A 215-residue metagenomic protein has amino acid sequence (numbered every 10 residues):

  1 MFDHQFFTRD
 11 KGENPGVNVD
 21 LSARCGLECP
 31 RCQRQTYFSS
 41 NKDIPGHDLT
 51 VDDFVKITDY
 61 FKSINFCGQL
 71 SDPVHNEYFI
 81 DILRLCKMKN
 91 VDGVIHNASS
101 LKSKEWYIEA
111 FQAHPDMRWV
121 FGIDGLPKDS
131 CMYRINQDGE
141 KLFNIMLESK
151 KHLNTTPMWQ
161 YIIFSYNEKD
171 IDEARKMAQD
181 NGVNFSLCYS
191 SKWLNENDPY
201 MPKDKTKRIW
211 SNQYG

Functional and structural regions predicted by a protein language model:
M1-G12, N154-M158, N167-G215: A C-terminal junction/extension of Radical SAM enzymes
M1-P45, D59, P202-G215: N-terminal pre-core extensions flanking Radical SAM catalytic domains
P15-D20, T36-L49, F61-N76, K89-S103 (+3 more regions): Core AdoMet radical
K56-D59, I108-P115, K150-K151: Acidic (Asp/Glu)-rich catalytic clusters
Y78-I80, S103-F111, D170-I171: Distinct, well-ordered alpha-helical segments
I82-C86, F111-Q112, N136-E140, R175-K176: Glycine-rich, phosphate-binding/catalytic loops in enzymes
L83-V91, M146-L153, R175, Q179: Surface-exposed amphipathic alpha-helices with a cationic face
